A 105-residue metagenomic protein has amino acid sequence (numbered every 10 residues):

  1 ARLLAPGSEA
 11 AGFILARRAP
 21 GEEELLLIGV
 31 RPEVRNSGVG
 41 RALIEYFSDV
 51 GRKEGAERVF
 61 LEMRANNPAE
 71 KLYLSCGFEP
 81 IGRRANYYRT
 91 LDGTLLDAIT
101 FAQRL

Functional and structural regions predicted by a protein language model:
A1-R35, R41-V50, E54, A102-L105: Acetyl-CoA-dependent GNAT
V30, M63-R64: Short amphipathic helical patch at the helix-1/turn junction of helix-turn-helix
V39, A56-E57, F78: Short phosphate-binding/catalytic loops that engage adenosine nucleotides
G40, I44, N66-A69, N86-D92: Short glycine/proline-centered loop/turn elements that form peptide/ligand docking sites
F60-E62, L74, E79-L96: Conserved catalytic-core motifs of GNAT/GCN5-like acyltransferases
G93-L105: Terminal substrate-recognition subdomain of acyl/acetyltransferases
